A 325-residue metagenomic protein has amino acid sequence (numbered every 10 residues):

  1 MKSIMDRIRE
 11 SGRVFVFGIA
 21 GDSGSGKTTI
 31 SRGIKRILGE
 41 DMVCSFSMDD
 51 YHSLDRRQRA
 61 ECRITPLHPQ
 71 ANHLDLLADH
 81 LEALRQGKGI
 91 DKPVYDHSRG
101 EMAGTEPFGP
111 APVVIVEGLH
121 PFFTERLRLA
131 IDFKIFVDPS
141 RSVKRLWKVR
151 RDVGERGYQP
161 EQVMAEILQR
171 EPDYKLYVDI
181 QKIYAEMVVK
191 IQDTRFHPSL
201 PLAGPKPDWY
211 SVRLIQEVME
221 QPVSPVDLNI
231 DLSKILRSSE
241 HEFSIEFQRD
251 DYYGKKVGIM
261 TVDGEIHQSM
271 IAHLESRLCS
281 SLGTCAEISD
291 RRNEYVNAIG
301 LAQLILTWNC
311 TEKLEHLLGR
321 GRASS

Functional and structural regions predicted by a protein language model:
M1-G24, R32, R36, D41-S45: Extreme N-terminal, non-catalytic leader segments that precede Walker-type/kinase nucleotide-binding cores
R7, R151-S325: C-terminal accessory "lid"/substrate-recognition subdomains
K27: Conserved lysine of the Walker
D41-S47, S53-E101, V113: Conserved nucleotide-sensing/catalytic segment adjacent to the nucleotide-binding pocket in NTP-handling enzymes
V43-S45, K134-F136, V188, I259: Conserved beta-strand scaffold positions in the cores of enzyme catalytic domains, especially in NTP/NDP-utilizing
D49, D132, E186: Receiver (REC) domain switch/active-site residues of two-component response regulators
D50-S53, P121-F122, S140-K144, T194-F196 (+1 more regions): Conserved nucleotide-binding/hydrolysis micro-motifs of P-loop NTPases
T105-D152, P201, P207-S211: ATP-dependent NMP and nucleoside kinases share a basic, alpha-helical "lid"
